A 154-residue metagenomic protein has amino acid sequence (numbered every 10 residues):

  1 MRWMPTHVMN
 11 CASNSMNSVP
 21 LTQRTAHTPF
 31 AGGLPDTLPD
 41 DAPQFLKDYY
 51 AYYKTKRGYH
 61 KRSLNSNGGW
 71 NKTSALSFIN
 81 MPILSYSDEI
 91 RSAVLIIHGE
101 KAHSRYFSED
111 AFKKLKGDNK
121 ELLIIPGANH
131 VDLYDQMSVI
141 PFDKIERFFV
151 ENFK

Functional and structural regions predicted by a protein language model:
M1-K56: Alpha/beta-hydrolase-fold enzymes
R57-I79: Hydrophobic, aromatic-rich cap/lid helix
S77-R91: The feature captures the conserved acid-bearing segment of alpha/beta-hydrolase catalytic domains
F78-P82, H98-E109: Conserved alpha/beta-hydrolase "acid-adjacent" motif
I90, I96-H98: Short beta-strand/loop motif that positions the catalytic acidic residue of the alpha/beta-hydrolase fold
D110-L115: Short, solvent-exposed amphipathic alpha-helical segments in soluble enzyme and RNA/protein-processing domains
L122-I124: Conserved beta-strand scaffold positions in the cores of enzyme catalytic domains, especially in NTP/NDP-utilizing
P126-K154: Catalytic active-site module of serine/aspartate enzymes centered on a nucleophile-bearing elbow/loop
